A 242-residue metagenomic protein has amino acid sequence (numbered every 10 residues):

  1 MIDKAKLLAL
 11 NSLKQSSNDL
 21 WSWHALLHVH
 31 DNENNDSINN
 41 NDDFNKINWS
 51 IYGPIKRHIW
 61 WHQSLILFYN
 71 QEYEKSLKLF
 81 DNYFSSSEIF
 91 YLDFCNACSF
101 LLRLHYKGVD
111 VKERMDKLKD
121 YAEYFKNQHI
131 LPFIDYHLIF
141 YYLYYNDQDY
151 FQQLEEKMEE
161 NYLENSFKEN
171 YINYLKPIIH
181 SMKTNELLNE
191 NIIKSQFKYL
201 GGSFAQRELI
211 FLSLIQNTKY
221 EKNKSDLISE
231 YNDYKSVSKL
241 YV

Functional and structural regions predicted by a protein language model:
M1-N70: Internal metal/ion-chelating core segments
D3-K14, D36-N48, E72-S85, D110-F125 (+3 more regions): Alpha-helical repeat scaffolds
S16-W23, Y52-W61, E88-S99, N127-H137 (+3 more regions): Generic helix N-cap/helix-start motif at coil->alpha-helix transitions
V29-H30, L67, L101-L104, G108 (+3 more regions): Residue at a conserved register position within TPR or TPR-like alpha-solenoid repeats
I55, W60-A122, D135-H137: A conserved active-site cap/scaffold subdomain adjacent to cofactor or substrate pockets
L101, Q153-K157, Y171-V242: C-terminal non-catalytic interaction modules
L131-I134, L138-F151: Non-catalytic interaction/regulatory modules that flank or connect domains
